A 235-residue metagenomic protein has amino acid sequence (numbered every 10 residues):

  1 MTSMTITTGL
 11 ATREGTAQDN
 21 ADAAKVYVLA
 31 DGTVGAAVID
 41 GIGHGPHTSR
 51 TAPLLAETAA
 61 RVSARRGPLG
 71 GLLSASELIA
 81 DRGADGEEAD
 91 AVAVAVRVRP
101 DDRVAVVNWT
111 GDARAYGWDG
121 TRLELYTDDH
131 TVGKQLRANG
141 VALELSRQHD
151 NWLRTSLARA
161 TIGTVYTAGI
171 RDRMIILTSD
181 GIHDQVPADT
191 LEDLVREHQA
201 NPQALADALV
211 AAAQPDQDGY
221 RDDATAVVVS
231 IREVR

Functional and structural regions predicted by a protein language model:
M1-R235: PP2C/PPM-type serine/threonine phosphatase catalytic domain
